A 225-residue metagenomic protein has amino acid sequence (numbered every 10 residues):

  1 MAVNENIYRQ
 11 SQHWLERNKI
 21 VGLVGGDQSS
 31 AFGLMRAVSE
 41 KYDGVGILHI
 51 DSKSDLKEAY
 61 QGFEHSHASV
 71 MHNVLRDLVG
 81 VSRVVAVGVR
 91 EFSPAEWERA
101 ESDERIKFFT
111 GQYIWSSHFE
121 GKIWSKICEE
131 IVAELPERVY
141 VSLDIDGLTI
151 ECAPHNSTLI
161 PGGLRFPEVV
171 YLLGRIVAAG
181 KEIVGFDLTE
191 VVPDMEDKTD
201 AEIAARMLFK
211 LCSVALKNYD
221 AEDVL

Functional and structural regions predicted by a protein language model:
M1-L225: Conserved alpha-helical scaffold segments that buttress catalytic/binding sites
